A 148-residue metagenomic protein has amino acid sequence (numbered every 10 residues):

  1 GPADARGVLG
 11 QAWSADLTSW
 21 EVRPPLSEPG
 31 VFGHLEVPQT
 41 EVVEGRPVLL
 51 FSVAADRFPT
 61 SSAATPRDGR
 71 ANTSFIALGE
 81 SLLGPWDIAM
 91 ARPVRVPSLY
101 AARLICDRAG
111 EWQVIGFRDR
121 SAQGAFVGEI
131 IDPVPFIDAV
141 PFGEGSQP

Functional and structural regions predicted by a protein language model:
G1-P148: Carbohydrate-active catalytic/glycan-binding domains of CAZyme proteins, especially the secreted or lumenal ectodomains
